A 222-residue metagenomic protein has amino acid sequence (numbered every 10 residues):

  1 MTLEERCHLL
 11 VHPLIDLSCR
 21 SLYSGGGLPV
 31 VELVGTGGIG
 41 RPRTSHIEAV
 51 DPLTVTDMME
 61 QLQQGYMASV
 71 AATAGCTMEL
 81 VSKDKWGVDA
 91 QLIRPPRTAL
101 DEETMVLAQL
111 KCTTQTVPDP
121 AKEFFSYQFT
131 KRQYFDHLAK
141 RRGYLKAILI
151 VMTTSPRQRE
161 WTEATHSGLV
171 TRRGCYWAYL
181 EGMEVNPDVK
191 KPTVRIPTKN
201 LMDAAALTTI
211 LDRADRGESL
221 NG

Functional and structural regions predicted by a protein language model:
E5-C7, L14-W86, L92-G222: Mixed-charge (Asp/Glu-Lys/Arg
